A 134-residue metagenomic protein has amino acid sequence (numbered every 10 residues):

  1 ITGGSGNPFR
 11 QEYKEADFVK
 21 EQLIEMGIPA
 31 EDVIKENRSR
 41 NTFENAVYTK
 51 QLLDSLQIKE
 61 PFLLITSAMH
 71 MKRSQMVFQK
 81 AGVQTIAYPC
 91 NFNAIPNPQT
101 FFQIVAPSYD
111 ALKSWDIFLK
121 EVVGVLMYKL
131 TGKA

Functional and structural regions predicted by a protein language model:
I1-P107, W115: A structural signal for short, hydrophobic/glycine-enriched beta-strand patches
L112-A134: A transmembrane-helix-recognition feature enriched in membrane-embedded lipid enzymes and envelope glyco-/phospholipid
